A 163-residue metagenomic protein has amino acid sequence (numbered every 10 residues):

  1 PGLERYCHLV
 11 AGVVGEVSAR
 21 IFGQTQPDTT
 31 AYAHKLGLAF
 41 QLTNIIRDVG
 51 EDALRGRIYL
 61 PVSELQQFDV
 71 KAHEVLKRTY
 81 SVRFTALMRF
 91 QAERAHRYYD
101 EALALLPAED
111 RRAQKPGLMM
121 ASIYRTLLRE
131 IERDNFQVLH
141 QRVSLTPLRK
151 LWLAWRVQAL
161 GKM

Functional and structural regions predicted by a protein language model:
P1-Q41, I46, G50-M163: Catalytic cores of Mg2+-dependent Asp-rich isoprenoid enzymes
